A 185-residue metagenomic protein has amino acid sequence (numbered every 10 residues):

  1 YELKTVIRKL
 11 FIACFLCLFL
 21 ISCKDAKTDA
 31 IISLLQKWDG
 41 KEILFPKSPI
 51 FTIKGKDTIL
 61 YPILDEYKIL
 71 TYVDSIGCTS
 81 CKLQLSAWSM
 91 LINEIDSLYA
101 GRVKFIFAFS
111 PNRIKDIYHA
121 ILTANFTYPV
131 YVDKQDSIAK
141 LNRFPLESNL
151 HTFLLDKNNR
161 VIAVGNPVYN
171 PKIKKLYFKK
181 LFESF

Functional and structural regions predicted by a protein language model:
Y1-I21: Sec-dependent bacterial lipoprotein signal peptides
K24-P62, K82-L83: N-terminal "domain-start" segment that seeds a small globular fold
I59-L83, W88-S89: Short active-site neighborhood of thiol/selenol oxidoreductases, capturing the structured segment around
S75-S80, R113-I114, V168-Y169: Short acidic, S/G/P-rich loop/turn micro-motifs used as interaction or catalytic elements
L83-L122, I138-K140: Structural microenvironment flanking redox-active thiols in thiol-disulfide oxidoreductases
Y118-H151: Short, internal strand/loop/helix patches that form the active-site neighborhood or redox-interaction surface
L154-F185: Thiol-/selenol-based redox modules, centered on thioredoxin-like and closely related oxidoreductase domains
